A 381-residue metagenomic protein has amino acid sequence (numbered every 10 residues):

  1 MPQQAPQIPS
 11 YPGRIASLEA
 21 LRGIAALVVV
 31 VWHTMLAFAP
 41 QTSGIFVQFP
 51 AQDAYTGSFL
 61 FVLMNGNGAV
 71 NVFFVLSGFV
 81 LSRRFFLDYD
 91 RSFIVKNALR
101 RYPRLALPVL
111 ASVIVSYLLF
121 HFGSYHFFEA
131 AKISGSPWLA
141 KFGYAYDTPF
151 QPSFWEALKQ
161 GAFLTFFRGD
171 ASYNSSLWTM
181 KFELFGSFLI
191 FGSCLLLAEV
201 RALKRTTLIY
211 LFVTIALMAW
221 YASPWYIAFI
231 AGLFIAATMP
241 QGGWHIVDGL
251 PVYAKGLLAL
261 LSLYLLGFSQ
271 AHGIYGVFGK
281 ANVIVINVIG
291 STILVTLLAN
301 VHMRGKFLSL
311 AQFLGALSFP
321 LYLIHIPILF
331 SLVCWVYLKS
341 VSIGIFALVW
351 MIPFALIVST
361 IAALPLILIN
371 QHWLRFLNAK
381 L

Functional and structural regions predicted by a protein language model:
M1-S17: Short, Lys/Arg-rich, polar N-terminal cytosolic tail immediately upstream of the first transmembrane signal-anchor
I15-A16, S58-V70, G169-F182, A216-A231 (+3 more regions): Interfacial loop-to-helix transition and helix-capping segments at the boundaries of transmembrane helices
A16-F86, A106, S318, Y322: Functionally critical transmembrane alpha-helices in membrane proteins and complexes, commonly lining
Q48-V62, L110-L184: Membrane-interface helix-loop-helix regions
N67-V70, F85-Y146, F313-I324, L329 (+3 more regions): Transmembrane alpha-helical segments and their boundary/interface "anchor" motifs in multi-pass integral membrane
S82-D90, L119-G123, S193-A202, L233-G243 (+3 more regions): Structural signal for the C-terminal ends of transmembrane alpha-helices and the immediately following loop
K181-I215, T238-P251, I343: Solvent-exposed interhelical
L261-H372: Alpha-helical transmembrane segments of multi-pass integral membrane proteins
